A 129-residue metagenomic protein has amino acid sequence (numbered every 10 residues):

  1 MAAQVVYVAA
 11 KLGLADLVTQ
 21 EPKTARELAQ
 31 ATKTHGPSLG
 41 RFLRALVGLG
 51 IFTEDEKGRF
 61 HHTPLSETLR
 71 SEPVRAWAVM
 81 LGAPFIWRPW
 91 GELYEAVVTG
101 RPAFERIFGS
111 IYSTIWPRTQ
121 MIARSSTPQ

Functional and structural regions predicted by a protein language model:
M1-Q129: Conserved Class I S-adenosyl-L-methionine-dependent methyltransferase catalytic core
